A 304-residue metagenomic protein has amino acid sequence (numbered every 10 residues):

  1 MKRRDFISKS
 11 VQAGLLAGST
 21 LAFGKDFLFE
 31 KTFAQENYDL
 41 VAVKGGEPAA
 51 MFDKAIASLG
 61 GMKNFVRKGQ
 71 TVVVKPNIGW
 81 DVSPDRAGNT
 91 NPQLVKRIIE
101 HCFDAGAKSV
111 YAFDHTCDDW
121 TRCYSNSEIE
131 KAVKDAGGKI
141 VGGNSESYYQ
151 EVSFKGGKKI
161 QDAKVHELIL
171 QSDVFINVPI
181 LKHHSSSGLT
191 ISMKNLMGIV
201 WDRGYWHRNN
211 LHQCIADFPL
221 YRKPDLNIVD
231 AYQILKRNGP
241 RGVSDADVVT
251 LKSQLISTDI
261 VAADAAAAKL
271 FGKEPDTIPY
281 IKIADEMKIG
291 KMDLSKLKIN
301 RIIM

Functional and structural regions predicted by a protein language model:
M1-M304: N-terminal and secondary-structure boundary signal
